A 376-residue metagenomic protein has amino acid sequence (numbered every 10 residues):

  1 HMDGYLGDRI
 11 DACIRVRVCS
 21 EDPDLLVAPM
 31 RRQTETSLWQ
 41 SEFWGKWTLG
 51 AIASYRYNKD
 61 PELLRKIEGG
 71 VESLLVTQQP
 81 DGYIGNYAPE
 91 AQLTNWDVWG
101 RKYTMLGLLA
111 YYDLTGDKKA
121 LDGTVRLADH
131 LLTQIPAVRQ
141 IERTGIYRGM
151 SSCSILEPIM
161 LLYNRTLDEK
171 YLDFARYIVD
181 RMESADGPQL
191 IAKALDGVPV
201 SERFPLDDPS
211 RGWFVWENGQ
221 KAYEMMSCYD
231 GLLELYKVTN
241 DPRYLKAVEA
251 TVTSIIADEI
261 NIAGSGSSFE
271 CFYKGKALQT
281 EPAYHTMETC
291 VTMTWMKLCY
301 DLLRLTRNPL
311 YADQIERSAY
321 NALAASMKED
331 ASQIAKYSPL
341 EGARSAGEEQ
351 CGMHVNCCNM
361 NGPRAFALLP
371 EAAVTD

Functional and structural regions predicted by a protein language model:
H1-D376: Glycan-recognition and catalytic cores of secretory/periplasmic carbohydrate-active enzymes
